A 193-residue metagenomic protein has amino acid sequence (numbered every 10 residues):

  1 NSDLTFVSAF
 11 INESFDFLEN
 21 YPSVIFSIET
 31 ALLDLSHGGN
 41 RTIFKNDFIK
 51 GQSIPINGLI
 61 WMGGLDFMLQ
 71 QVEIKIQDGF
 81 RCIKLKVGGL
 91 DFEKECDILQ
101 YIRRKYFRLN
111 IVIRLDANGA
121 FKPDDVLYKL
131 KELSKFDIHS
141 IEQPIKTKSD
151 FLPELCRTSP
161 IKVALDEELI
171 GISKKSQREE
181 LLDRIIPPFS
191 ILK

Functional and structural regions predicted by a protein language model:
N1-I113, N118-A120, L127, K131-K135: N-terminal capping/lid subdomain adjacent to the active-site entrance of alpha/beta enzymes
L90-K193: Catalytic core of soluble alpha/beta enzymes
